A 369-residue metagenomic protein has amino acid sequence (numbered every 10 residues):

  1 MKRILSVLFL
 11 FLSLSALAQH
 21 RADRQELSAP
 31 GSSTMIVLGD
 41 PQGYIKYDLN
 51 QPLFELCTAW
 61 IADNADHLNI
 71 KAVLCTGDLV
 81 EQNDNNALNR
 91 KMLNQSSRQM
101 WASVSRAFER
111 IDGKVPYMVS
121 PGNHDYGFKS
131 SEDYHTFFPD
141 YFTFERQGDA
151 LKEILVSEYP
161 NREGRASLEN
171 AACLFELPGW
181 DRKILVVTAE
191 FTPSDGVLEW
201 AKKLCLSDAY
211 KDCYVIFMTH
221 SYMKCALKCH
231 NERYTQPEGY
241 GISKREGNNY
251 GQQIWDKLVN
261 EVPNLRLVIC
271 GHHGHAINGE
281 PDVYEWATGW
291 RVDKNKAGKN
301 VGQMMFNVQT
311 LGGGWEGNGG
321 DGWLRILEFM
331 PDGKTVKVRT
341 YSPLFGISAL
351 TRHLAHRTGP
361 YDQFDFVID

Functional and structural regions predicted by a protein language model:
I4-S13: Sec-dependent N-terminal signal peptides
Q19-Q95, R233-T235: N-terminal active-site segment of His-dependent metallophosphoesterases
S32-I45, D181-T192, M218, G302-N307 (+1 more regions): Active-site-proximal beta-strand elements of phosphoester/diester hydrolases
D40, G77-D78, G122-N123, H220 (+1 more regions): Active-site glycine-centered loops adjacent to acidic/histidine catalytic or metal-binding residues that shape
G43-L49, Q82, D195-W200, G312-G317 (+1 more regions): Short, solvent-exposed loop/turn elements at domain surfaces
I61-A72, G113, R165-E169, L174-R291: His/acidic metal-ligating clusters that form di-metal
N85-W200, Y210, E280-M305, R325-I326 (+1 more regions): Extended active-site neighborhood of metal-dependent phosphoesterases/phosphodiesterases
A276-D369: Binuclear metal-dependent phosphoesterase catalytic core
